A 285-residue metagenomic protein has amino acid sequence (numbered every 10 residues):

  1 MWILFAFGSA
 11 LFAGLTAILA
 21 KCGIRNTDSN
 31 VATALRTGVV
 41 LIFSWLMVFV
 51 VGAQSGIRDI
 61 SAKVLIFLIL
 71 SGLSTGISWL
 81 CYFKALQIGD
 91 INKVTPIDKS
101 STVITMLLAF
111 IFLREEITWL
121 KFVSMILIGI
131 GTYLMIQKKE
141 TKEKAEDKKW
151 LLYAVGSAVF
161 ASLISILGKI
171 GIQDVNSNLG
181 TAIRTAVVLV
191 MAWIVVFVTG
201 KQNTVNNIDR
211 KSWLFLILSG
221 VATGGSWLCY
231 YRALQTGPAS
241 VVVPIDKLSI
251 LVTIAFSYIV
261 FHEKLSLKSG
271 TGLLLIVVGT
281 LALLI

Functional and structural regions predicted by a protein language model:
M1-F12, A20-L68, W79-G89, Q137-Y153 (+3 more regions): Membrane-interface interhelical linkers
M1-F7, V103-V159, S266-I285: Juxtamembrane helix-loop boundary signature in multi-pass membrane transporters
M1-L4, V51-K63, L108-K121, I170-S177 (+2 more regions): Helix-coil boundary and interhelical linker segments in multi-pass alpha-helical membrane proteins
G8, L35-R36, L70, I97-S100 (+4 more regions): Hydrophobic core positions of alpha-helical segments in small-molecule transporters and transporter systems
G14, I18, W45, G72-I77 (+8 more regions): Hydrophobic/small/kink-forming positions within alpha-helical transmembrane segments of polytopic membrane proteins
K21, F83, A109-F110, K169 (+2 more regions): Small-residue-mediated transmembrane helix hinge/kink sites in multi-pass secondary transporters
N30-V31, N92, T118, N178-L179 (+2 more regions): Residues that define the loop-to-transmembrane-helix transition and helix capping in multi-pass membrane transporters
V39-F43, I97-I111, V187-M191, I245-I259 (+1 more regions): Alpha-helical transmembrane segments of compact multi-pass small-molecule transporters, enriched in specific families
